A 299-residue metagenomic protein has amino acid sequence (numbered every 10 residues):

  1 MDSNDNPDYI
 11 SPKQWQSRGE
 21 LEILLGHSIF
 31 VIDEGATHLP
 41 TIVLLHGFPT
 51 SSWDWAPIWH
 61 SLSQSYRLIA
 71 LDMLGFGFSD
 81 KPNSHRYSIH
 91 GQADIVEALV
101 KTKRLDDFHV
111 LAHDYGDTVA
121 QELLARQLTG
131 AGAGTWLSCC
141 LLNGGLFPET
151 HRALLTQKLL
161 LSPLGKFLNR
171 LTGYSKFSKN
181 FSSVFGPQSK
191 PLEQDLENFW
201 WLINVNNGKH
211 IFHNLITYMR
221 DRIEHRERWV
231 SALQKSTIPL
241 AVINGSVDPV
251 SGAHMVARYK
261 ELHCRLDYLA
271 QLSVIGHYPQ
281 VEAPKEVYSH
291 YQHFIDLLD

Functional and structural regions predicted by a protein language model:
M1-I42, S63-Y66, K101, L105-D106 (+3 more regions): Alpha/beta-hydrolase fold catalytic core
K13, L24, I32, A70-A112 (+2 more regions): Active-site loop/oxyanion-hole signature of alpha/beta-hydrolase fold enzymes
D33-F78: Conserved HGGG/HGGXW glycine-rich cap/lid loop of the alpha/beta-hydrolase fold
T50-H60, F78-K81, T150, E224 (+2 more regions): Short N-terminal helix/helix-N-cap motif within the alpha/beta-hydrolase-1
D106-H151: Conserved hydrolase catalytic core segment
T150, T172-Q234: Conserved alpha/beta-hydrolase catalytic His-Asp/Glu region
K235-H277: Conserved loop-alpha-helix segment in the C-terminal half of the alpha/beta-hydrolase fold that carries the catalytic
L272-Y288: Catalytic histidine-centered segment of alpha/beta-hydrolase-like enzymes
